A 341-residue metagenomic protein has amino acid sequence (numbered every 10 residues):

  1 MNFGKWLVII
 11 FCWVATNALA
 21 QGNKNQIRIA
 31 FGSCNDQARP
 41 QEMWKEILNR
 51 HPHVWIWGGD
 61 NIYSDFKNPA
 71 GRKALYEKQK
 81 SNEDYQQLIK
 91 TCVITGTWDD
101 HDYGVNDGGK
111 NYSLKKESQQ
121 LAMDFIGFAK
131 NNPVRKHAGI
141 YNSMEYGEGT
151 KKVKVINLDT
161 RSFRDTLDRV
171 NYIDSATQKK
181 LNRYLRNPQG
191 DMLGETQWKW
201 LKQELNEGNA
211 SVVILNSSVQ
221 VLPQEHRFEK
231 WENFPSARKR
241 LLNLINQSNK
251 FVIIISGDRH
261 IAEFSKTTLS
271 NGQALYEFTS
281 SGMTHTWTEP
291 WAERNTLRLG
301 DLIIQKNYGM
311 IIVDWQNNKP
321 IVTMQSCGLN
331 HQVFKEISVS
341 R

Functional and structural regions predicted by a protein language model:
M1-N23: Bacterial Sec-dependent N-terminal signal peptides
Q21-R341: Metal-dependent phosphoester/phosphodiester hydrolase catalytic core
